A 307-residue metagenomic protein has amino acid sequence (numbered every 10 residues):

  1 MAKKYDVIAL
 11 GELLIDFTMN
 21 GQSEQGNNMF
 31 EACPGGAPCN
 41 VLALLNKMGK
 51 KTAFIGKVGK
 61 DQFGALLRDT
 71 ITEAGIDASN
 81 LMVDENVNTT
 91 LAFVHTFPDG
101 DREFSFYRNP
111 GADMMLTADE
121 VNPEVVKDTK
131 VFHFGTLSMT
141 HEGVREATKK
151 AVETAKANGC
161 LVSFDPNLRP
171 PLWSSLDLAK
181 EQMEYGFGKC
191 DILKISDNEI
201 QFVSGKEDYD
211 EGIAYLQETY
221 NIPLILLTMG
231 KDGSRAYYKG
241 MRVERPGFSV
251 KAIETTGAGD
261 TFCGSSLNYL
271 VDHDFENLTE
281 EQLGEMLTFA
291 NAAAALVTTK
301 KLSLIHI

Functional and structural regions predicted by a protein language model:
M1-D6, E153, K206-I305: Conserved phosphate-binding/catalytic region of the ribokinase-like
M1-D77, L116: Glycine-rich phosphate/adenosyl-contacting loop at the front of the ribokinase-like
L13, L137, P166, T261: Active-site metal-binding loops of divalent metal-dependent hydrolases
K51-T136: Conserved N-terminal subdomain of the carbohydrate kinase-like
E124-V125, Y185-G186, E218: Structural alpha-helical scaffold elements that stabilize or flank donor/cofactor-binding regions in carbohydrate
M139-Y215, D232: Conserved beta-alpha-beta core of the PfkB/ribokinase-like small-molecule kinase fold
